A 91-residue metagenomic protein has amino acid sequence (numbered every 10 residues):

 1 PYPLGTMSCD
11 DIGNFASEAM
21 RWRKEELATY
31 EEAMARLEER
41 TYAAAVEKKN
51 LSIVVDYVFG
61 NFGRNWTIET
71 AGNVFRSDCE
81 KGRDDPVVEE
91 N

Functional and structural regions predicted by a protein language model:
P1-L37: N-terminal secretory signal peptides
L27-N91: Compact alpha-helical subdomains of small soluble proteins
